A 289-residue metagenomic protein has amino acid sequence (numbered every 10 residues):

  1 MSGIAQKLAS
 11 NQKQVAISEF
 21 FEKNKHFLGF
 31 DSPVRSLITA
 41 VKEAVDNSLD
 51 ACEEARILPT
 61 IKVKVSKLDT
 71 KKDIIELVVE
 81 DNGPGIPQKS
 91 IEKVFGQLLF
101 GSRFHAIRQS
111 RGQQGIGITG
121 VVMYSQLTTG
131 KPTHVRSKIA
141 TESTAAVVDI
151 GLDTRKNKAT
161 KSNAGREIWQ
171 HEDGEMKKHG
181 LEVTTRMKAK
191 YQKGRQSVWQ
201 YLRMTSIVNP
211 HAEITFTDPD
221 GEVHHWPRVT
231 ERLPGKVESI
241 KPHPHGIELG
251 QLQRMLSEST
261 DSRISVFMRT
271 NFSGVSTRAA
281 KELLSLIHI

Functional and structural regions predicted by a protein language model:
I4-A5, E76, K89-S90, G101-G246: GHKL-type ATPase core
F20-K42: Conserved short strand/loop->alpha-helix "switch" segment adjacent to the catalytic nucleotide/phosphoryl-transfer site
V34-I61, T119-V122: Conserved ATP-binding N-box helix of the HATPase_c
T60-T70: Short beta-strand/loop element within the Bergerat-fold HATPase_c
T70-V78: Short, highly conserved beta-strand within the GHKL-type HATPase_c fold
D81: Acidic ATP/Mg2+-coordinating residue in the GHKL
G85-P87: A short glycine-centered beta->alpha linker in the GHKL/HATPase_c
I287-I289: Conserved small/polar residues in nucleotide/adenosyl-binding loops
